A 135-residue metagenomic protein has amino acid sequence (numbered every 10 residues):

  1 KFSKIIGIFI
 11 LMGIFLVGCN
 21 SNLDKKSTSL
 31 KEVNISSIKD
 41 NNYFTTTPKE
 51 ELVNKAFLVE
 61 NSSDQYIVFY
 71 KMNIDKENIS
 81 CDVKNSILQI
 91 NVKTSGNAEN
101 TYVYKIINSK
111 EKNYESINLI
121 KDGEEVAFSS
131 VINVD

Functional and structural regions predicted by a protein language model:
K1-I6: Bacterial N-terminal signal peptides that target proteins for export
I14-G18: C-terminal motif of bacterial Sec signal peptides marking the signal peptidase cleavage site
N20-N22: Bacterial signal peptide processing site
D24-N41: Early exported N-terminus immediately downstream of N-terminal targeting peptides
S37-T101: Mature extracytoplasmic domains of secretory-pathway proteins
S80, A98-V103, V126-N133: A short, polar/proline- and glycine-enriched secondary-structure boundary/capping micro-motif
A98-Y114: Short, non-transmembrane amphipathic alpha-helical segments
K112-V134: A short amphipathic beta-strand at an alpha->beta junction
